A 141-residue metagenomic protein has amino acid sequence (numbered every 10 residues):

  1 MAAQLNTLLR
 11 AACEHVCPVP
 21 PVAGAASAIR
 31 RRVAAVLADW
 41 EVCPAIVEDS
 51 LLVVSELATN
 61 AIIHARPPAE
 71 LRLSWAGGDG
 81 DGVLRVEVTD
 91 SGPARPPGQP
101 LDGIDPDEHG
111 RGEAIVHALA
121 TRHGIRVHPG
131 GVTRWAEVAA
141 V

Functional and structural regions predicted by a protein language model:
M1-V16, I62-V141: Conserved beta-strand-loop-beta-strand hairpin that lines the nucleotide-binding pocket of ATP/GTP-utilizing enzymes
V16-A28: STAS-typified acidic loop motif
G24, E41-A45, G124: Residues in soluble alpha-helical coiled-coils and helical-bundle/repeat scaffolds
A26-V33, E113: Heptad-repeat coiled-coil signal-transmission/dimerization helices
R31-S55, G77: Conserved short strand/loop->alpha-helix "switch" segment adjacent to the catalytic nucleotide/phosphoryl-transfer site
L52-V54, A58, T89-S91: Amphipathic, hydrophobic secondary-structure cores in small proteins
